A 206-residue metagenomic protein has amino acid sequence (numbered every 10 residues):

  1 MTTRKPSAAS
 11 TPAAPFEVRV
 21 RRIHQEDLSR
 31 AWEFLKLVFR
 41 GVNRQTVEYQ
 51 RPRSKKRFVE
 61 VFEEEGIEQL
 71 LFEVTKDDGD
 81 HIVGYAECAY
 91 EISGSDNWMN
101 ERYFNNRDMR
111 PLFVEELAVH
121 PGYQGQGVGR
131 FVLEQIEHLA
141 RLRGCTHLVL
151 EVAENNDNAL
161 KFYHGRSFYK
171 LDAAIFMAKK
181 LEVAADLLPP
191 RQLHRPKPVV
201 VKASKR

Functional and structural regions predicted by a protein language model:
E17-E33, R44: A short beta-loop-alpha structural element at the N-terminal edge of CoA-dependent acyl/N-acetyltransferase catalytic
R19, K36-E60: Conserved GNAT-fold acetyl-CoA-binding loop/helix
V59-L71, Y90-S95, F113: A short helix-loop-beta-strand connector motif used in the catalytic cores of GNAT acetyltransferases and, in some
G79, E87, E91-F113: Conserved acyl-donor/pantetheine-binding loop and adjacent beta-alpha core of acyl/acetyltransferases and related
E116-V119, G125-H138, G165: Conserved acetyl-CoA-binding loop-helix of GNAT-fold acetyltransferases
Q124, V149-A159, A178-E182: Conserved beta-strand-loop-alpha-helix junction that forms the acyl-donor binding cleft
R130, L142, E154-A173: Conserved active-site alpha-helix within GNAT-family acetyltransferase domains
L133, A140-E151: Conserved GNAT acetyl-CoA-binding A-motif
